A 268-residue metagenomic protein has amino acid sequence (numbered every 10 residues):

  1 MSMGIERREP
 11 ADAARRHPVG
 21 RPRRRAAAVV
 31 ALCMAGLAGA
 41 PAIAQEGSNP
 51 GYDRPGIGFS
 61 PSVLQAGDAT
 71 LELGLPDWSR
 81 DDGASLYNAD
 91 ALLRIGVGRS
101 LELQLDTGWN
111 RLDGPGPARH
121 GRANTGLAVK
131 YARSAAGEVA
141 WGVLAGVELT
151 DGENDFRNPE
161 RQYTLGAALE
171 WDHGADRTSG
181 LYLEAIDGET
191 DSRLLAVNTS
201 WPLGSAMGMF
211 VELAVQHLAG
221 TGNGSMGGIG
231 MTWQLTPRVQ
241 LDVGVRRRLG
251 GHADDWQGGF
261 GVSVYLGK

Functional and structural regions predicted by a protein language model:
M1-P22: N-terminal secretory signal peptides that target proteins for export/translocation
R16-V19, R24, S48, I95: Hydrophobic transmembrane signal anchors and adjacent membrane-proximal interface regions, especially in viral
R25-C33: Sec-dependent N-terminal signal peptides
G39-P41: N-terminal signal peptide c-region/cleavage motif recognized by signal peptidases
A44-K268: Transmembrane beta-barrel domains of Gram-negative outer membranes and organellar outer membranes
